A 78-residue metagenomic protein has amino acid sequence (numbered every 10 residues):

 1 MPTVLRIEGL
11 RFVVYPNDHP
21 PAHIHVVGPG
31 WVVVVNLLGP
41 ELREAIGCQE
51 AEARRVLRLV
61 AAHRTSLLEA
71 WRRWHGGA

Functional and structural regions predicted by a protein language model:
M1, V33, L38, A53-R55 (+1 more regions): Terminal low-complexity, poorly structured segments
T3-I7, V26: Short acidic-hydrophobic surface loop/beta-edge motif
V4, L42-I46, H63: Generic preference for hydrophobic/aromatic residues in regular secondary structure cores
I7-V13: Charge-dense, helix-prone N-terminal extensions
E8, E41-E44, E50-E52, E69: Glutamate identity and glutamate-enriched acidic tracts
Y15-Q49: A short, structured beta-strand/loop element
Q49-A78: C-terminal structural segments of small proteins and small subunits
